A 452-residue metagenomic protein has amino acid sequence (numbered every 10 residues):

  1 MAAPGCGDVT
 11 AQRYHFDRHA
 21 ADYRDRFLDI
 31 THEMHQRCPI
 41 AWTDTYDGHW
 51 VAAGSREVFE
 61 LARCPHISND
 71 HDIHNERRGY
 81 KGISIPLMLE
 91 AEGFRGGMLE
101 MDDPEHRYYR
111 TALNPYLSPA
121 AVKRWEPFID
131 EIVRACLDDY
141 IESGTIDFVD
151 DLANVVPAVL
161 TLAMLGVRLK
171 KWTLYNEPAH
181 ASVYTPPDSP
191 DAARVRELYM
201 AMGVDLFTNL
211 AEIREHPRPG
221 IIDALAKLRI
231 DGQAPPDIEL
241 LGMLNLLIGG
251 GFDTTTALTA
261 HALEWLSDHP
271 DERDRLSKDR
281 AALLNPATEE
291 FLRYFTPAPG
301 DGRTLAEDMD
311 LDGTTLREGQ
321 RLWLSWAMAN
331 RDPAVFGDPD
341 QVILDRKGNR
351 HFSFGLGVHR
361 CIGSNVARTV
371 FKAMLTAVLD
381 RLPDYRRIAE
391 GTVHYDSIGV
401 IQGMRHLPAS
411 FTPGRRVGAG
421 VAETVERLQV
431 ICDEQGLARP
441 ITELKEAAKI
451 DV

Functional and structural regions predicted by a protein language model:
M1-A447: Cytochrome P450
K449-V452: Polybasic, low-complexity intrinsically disordered segments
